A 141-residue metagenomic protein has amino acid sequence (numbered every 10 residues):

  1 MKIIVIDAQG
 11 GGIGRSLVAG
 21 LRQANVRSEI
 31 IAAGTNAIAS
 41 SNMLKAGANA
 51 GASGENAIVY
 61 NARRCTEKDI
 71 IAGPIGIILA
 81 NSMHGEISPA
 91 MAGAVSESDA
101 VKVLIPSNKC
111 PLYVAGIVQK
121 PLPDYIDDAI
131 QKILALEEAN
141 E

Functional and structural regions predicted by a protein language model:
M1-A37: Glycine-rich phosphate/diphosphate-binding loop of Rossmann-like nucleotide-binding domains
M1-I4, G20-A24, T66-E67, D127-E141: SAM-dependent methyltransferases
I6-Q9, A33-N36, G54-N56, G73-G76 (+1 more regions): Fold-independent oxyanion-binding glycine-rich loops and adjacent beta-strand/coil segments at enzyme active sites
V18, R22, S40, M91-V95: Short amphipathic alpha-helical segments and helix-helix/interface helices
V26-S28, E97-K102: A short helix->loop->beta-strand "cap" motif at the edges of active sites that frequently abuts
E29-G54, L112-I117: N-terminal beta-loop-helix "entrance" segment that forms/cooperates in small-molecule cofactor or anionic ligand
A52-M91: Glycine-rich phosphate-binding loop
V103-E141: Short, glycine-/small-residue-rich phosphate/pyrophosphate-handling segment
